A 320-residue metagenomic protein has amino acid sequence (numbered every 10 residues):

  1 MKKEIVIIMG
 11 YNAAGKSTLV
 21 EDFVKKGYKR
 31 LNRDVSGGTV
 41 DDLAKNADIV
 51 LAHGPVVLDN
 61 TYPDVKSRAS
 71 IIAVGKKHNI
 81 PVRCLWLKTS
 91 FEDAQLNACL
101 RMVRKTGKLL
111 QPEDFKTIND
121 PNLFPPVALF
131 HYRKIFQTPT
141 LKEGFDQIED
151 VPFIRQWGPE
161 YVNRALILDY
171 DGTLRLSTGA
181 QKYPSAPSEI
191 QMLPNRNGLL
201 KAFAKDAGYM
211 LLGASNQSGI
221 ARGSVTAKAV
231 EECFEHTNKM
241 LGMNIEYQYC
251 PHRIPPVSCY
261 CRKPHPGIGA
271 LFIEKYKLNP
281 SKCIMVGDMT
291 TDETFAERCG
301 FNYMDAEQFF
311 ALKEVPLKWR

Functional and structural regions predicted by a protein language model:
K3-M9, T89-R164, V257-C259, K263-L271 (+1 more regions): Conserved GTP-binding G-domain of TRAFAC-class P-loop NTPases and closely related GTPase folds
V6, Y11-A69: Conserved substrate/cofactor phosphate-moiety recognition/catalytic segment in nucleotide-dependent phosphotransferases
Y28-R30, V82-C84, Q147-D150, Y247 (+1 more regions): Conserved beta-strand scaffold positions in the cores of enzyme catalytic domains, especially in NTP/NDP-utilizing
P63-G107: ATP-dependent NMP and nucleoside kinases share a basic, alpha-helical "lid"
W157-L166, E235-I245, S258-M285, M289-R320: Asp-based, Mg2+/Mn2+-dependent phosphohydrolase catalytic module
Y161-G179, S215: Asp-based phosphoryl-transfer active-site loop
Q181-L212, I220-E235, C261-G267: Short, acidic loop-to-helix structural element flanking the phosphoryl-transfer center in phosphate-processing enzymes
G208-L211, S218-P255, F272-K275: Substrate-recognition/cap helix-loop segment adjacent to the acidic, metal-dependent catalytic center of Asp-based
